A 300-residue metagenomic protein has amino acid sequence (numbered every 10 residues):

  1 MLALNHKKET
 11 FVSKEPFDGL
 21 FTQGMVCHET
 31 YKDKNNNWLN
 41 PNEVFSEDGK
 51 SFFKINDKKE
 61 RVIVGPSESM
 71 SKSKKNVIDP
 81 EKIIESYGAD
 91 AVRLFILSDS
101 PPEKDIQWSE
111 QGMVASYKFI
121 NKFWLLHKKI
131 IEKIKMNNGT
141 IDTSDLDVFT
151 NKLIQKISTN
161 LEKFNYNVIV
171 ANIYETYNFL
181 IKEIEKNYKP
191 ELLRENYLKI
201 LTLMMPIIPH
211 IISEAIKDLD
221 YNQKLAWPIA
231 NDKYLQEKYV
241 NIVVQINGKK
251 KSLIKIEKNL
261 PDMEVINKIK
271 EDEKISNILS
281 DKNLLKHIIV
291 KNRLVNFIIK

Functional and structural regions predicted by a protein language model:
A3-F17, K82-I254, I288-K291: Helix-rich, typically C-terminal accessory recognition domains appended to large enzymatic cores
D18, N76, L235-E237, L279-D281: Short solvent-exposed loop/turn micro-motifs enriched in small/polar/acidic residues
F21-T22, I256: A secondary-structure boundary/capping signal
T22-K32, M205: Short, conserved secondary-structure transition motifs
Q23-V26, P228, R293: Short, solvent-exposed coil/turn elements at secondary-structure transition points
T30-A89, E103-V114, K233-Q236, I254-N259: Conserved phosphate-binding loops in nucleotide/dinucleotide-binding enzymes
I134-M136, I242-K300: NTP/phosphate- and nucleic-acid-binding module
